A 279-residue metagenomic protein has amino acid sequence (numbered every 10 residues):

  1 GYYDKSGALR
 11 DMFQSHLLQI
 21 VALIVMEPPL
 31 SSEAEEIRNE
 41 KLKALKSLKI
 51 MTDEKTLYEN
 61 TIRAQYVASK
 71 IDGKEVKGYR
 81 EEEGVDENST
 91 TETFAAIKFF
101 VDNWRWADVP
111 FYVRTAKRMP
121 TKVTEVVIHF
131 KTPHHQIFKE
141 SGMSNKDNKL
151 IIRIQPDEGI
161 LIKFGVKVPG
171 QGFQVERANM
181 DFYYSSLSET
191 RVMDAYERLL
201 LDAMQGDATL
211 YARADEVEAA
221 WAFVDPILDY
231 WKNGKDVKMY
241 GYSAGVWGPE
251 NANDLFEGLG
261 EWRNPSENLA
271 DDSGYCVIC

Functional and structural regions predicted by a protein language model:
G1-C279: Secretory/organelle targeting and membrane-embedding segments
